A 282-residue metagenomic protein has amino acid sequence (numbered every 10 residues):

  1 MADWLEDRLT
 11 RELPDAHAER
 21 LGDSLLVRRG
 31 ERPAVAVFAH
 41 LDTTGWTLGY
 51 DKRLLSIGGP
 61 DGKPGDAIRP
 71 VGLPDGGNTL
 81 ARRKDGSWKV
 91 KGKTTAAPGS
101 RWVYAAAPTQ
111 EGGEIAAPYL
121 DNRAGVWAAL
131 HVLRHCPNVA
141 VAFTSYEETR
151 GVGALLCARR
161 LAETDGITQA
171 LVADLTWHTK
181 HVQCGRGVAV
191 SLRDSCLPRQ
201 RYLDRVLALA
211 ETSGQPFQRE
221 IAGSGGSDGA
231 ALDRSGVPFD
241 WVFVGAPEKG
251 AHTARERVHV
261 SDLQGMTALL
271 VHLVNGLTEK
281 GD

Functional and structural regions predicted by a protein language model:
M1-D282: N-terminal hydrophobic/helix-forming segments and targeting peptides
